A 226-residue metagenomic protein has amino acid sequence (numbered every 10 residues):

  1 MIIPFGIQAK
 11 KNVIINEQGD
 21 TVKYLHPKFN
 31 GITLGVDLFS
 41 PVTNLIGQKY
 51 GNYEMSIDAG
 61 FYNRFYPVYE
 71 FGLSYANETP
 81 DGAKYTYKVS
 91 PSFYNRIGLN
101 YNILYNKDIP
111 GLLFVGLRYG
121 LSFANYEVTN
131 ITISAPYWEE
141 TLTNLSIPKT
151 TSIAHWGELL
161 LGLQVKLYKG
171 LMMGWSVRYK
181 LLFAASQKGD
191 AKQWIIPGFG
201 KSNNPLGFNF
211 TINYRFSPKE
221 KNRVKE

Functional and structural regions predicted by a protein language model:
Q8-G60, N213-V224: Short glycine/proline- and aromatic-enriched beta-strand/turn motifs that initiate or cap beta-hairpins
F29-G31, G60-Y66, D108-L112, Y168-G170: Strand-connecting loop/turn motifs
N30, K49-Y53, V89-N95, G111 (+2 more regions): Residues that define the transmembrane beta-barrel architecture of outer-membrane proteins
V36-L38, M55-F61, I97-Y101, L117-L121 (+3 more regions): Residues on the lipid-exposed face of transmembrane beta-strands in outer-membrane beta-barrel proteins
S40-T43, D81-Y87, N144-K149, I195-G200: Extracellular loop and loop/strand-boundary signature of outer-membrane beta-barrel proteins
G47-Y50, T79-Y85, Y126-S134, S186-Q193 (+1 more regions): Outer-membrane beta-barrel translocator domains and adjoining extracellular loop/strand segments of Gram-negative
F65, E70-E139, I212-Y214: Gram-negative (and chloroplast) outer-membrane scaffold detector with strong preference for beta-barrel transmembrane
L159, K166-E226: Predominantly the C-terminal beta-signal and adjacent terminal strand-loop region of outer-membrane beta-barrel
